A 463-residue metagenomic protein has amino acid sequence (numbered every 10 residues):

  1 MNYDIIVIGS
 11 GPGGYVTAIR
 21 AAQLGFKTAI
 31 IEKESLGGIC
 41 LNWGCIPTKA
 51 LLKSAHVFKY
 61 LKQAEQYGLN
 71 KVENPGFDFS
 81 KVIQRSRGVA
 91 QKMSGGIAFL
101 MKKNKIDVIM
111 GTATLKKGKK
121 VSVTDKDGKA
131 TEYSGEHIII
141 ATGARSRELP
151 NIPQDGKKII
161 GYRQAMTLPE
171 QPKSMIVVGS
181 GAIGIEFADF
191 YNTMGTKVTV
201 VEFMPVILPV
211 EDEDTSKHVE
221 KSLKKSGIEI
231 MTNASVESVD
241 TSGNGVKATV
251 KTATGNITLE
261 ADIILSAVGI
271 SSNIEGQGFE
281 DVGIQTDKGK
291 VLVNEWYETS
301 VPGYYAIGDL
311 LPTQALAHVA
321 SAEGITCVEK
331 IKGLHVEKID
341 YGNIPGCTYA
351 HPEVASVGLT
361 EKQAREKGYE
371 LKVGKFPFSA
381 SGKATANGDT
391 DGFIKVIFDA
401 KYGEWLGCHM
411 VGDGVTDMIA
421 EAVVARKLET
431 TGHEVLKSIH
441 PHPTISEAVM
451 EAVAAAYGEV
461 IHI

Functional and structural regions predicted by a protein language model:
M1-Y3, I19-F26, I31-Q171, T199 (+6 more regions): Glycine-rich flavin
I6, A29, M175-I176, Y305: Conserved beta-strand elements of the Class I
I6-E34, I46, A50-V57, K332 (+2 more regions): Flexible, glycine-rich terminal cap/loop adjacent to redox cofactors in electron-transfer oxidoreductases
I6-I8, A113, E132-G143, V178 (+3 more regions): Short hydrophobic core segments
G13, G37, I183: Hydrophobic/small residue at the entry helix of a nucleotide-binding pocket
C45, T142-K197, V201, E229 (+3 more regions): Glycine-rich dinucleotide-binding loop and its adjacent helix/turn
V72, D107, T114-K126, G195-E295 (+2 more regions): A Rossmann-like FAD-binding core segment of flavoenzymes
D155-Q171, T258-G333: FAD-site-proximal beta/loop scaffold in flavoenzymes
